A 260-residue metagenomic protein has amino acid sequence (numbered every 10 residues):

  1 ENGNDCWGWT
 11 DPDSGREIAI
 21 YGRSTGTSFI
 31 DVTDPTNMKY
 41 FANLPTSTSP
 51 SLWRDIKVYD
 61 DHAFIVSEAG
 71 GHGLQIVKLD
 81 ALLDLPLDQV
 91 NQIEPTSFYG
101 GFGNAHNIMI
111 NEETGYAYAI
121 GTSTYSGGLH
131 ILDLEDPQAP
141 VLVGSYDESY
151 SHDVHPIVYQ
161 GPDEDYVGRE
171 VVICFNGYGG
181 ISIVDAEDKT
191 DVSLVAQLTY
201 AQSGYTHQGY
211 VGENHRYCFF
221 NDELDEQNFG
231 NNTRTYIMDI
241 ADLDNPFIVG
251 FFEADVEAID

Functional and structural regions predicted by a protein language model:
E1-D260: Feature marking well-ordered beta-strand scaffolds used for ligand recognition
